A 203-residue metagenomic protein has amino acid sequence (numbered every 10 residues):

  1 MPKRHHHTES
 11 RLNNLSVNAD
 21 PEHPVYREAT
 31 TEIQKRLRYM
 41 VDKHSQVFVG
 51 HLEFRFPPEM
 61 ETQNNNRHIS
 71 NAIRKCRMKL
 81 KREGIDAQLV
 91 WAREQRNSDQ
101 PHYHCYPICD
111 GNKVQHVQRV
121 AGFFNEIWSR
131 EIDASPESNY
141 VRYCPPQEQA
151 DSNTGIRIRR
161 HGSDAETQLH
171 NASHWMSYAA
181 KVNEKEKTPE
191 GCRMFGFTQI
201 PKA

Functional and structural regions predicted by a protein language model:
M1-Q46, T62, G111-A203: Catalytic "initiation/cleavage/transfer" segments centered on a nucleophilic residue and adjacent nucleic-acid-engaging
A29-T31, R82, C105: Residue-level signal for well-ordered alpha-helical segments
K35-Q95: Signature for HUH/AEP ssDNA processing cores
N71, Y106, R119-F123: A general alpha-helical scaffold signature found inside nucleotide-binding enzyme cores
I85, E94-S98, A121-N125: Glycine- and acidic-residue-rich phosphate-binding/metal-coordinating active-site segment common to enzymes that handle
V90-K113: Histidine-centered divalent-metal-coordination microenvironment in nucleic-acid enzymes
